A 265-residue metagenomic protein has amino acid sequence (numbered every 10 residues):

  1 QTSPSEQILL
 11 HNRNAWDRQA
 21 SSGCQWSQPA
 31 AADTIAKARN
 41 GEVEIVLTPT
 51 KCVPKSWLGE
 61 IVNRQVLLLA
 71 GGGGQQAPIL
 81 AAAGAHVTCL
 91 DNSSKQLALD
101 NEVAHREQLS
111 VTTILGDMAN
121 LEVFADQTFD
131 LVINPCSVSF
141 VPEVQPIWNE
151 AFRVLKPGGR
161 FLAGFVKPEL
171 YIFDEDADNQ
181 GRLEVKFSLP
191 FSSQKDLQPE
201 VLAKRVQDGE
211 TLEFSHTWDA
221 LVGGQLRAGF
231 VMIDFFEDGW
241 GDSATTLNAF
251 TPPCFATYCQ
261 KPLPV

Functional and structural regions predicted by a protein language model:
P29-R64: Conserved alpha-helix/loop element of class I SAM-dependent methyltransferases that forms part of the SAM/SAH-binding
G59, R64-N120: Class I SAM-dependent methyltransferase SAM/SAH-binding core
A119-V132: A short acidic, Gly/Pro-enriched loop at the edge of an enzyme's catalytic core that lines a small-molecule cofactor
D130-Q145: A short SAM/SAH-binding and catalytic strip from SAM-dependent methyltransferases
Q145-R160: A short glycine-rich, Lys/Arg-flanked "PGG" loop and its adjoining helix->strand segment in the class I
R160-P199: Conserved class I S-adenosyl-L-methionine
L212-F235: Short alpha-helix
A228-F230, T245-V265: Core SAM-dependent methyltransferase catalytic element
